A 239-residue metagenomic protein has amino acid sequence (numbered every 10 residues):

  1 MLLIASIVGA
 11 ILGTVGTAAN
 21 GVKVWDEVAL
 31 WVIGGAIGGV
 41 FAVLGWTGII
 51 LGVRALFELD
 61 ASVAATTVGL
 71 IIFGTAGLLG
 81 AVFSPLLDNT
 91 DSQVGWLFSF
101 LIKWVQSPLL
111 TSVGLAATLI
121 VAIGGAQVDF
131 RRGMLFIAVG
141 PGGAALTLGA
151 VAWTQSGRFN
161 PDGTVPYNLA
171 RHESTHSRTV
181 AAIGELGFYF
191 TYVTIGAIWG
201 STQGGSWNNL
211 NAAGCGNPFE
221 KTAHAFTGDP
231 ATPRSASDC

Functional and structural regions predicted by a protein language model:
M1-G21, L30-V43, L51-A55, G69 (+4 more regions): Metalloprotease/metallohydrolase-associated module, dominated by Zn2+-dependent proteases
N20-V24, G77-G95: Membrane-helix interface linkers and caps
L59-G69: Hydrophobic alpha-helical transmembrane segments
L135, V151-A152: Juxtacatalytic substrate-recognition/specificity segment
G143-A145, A152-R171: Short pre-active-site segment immediately N-terminal to the catalytic Zn-binding motif
E173-Y192: Catalytic Zn2+-binding segment of zinc metalloproteases
